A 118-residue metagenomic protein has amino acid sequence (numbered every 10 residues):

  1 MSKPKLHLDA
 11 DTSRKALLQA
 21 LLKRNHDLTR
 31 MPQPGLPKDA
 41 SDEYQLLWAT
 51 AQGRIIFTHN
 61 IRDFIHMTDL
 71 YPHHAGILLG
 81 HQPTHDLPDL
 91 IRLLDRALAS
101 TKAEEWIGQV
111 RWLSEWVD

Functional and structural regions predicted by a protein language model:
S2-K23, E43, H66-D118: Acidic, PIN/NYN-like endoribonuclease modules and their adjacent C-terminal/linker elements
D9, L36-P37: Residues that cap or flank secondary-structure elements
D27-L36: A short beta-strand-loop structural module common to alpha/beta enzyme folds
P32, N60, G80-H81: Short beta->alpha connector loops at strand-helix junctions that form conserved, small/polar/Pro-enriched
A40-R54: Acidic, metal-associated active-site segment
R54-M67: Acidic, metal-binding active-site segment of PIN/NYN-like and related structure-specific nucleases
